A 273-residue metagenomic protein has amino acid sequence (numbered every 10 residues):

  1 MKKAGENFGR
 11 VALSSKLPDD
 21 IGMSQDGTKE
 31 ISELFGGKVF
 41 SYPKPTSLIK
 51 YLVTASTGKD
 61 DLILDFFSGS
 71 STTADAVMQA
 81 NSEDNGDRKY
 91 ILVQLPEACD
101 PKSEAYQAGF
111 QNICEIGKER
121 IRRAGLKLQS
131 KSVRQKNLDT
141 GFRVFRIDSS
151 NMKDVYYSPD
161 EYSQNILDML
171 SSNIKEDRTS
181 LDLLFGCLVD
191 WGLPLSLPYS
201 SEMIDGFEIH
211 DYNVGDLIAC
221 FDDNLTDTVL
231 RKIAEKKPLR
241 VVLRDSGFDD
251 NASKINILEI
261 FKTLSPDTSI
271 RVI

Functional and structural regions predicted by a protein language model:
M1-L62, D84, L95-D100: Class I S-adenosyl-L-methionine
M23-D26, S70-D75, E83, E97-K102 (+3 more regions): Flexible loop/turn segments at secondary-structure boundaries
T46-G125: Conserved S-adenosyl-L-methionine
G125-K136: Short mixed-charge
T140-K153: A conserved beta-strand->alpha-helix junction
V155-L170, S180: Polar, glycine-rich mid-to-C-terminal structural blocks that act as macromolecule-binding/assembly scaffolds
F185-P194, D211-V214, I218-I273: Long, compositionally biased intrinsically disordered regions
G192-I209: Conserved helicase/translocase motor-coupling segment
